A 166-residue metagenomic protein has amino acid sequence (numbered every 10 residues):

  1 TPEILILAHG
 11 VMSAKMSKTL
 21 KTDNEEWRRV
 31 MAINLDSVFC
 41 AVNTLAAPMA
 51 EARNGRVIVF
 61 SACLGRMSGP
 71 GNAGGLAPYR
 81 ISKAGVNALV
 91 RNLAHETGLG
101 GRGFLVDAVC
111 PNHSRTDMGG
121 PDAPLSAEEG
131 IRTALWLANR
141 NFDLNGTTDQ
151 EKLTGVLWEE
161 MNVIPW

Functional and structural regions predicted by a protein language model:
T1-L5, S13-K15: A glycine-rich helix->loop->beta "capping" turn within Rossmann-like NAD(P)(H)-dependent oxidoreductase domains
L7-A8, R56-A62, L105-C110: Structural signature of the Rossmann-like NAD(P)-dependent dehydrogenase/reductase core
V11-N24, R56-L99: Catalytic loop of short-chain dehydrogenase/reductase
F39, K83-R91, H95, F104 (+1 more regions): Conserved active-site helix of classical SDR/Rossmann-fold NAD(P)-dependent CH-OH oxidoreductases
A41-L45, M49, L89-V90: Hydrophobic positions on the long internal alpha-helix of Rossmann-like NAD(P)-dependent oxidoreductase domains
R66, P111-D117: Short, flexible catalytic-loop segment of classical short-chain dehydrogenase/reductase
F104, A108-V109, G120-W166: C-terminal helical subdomain
